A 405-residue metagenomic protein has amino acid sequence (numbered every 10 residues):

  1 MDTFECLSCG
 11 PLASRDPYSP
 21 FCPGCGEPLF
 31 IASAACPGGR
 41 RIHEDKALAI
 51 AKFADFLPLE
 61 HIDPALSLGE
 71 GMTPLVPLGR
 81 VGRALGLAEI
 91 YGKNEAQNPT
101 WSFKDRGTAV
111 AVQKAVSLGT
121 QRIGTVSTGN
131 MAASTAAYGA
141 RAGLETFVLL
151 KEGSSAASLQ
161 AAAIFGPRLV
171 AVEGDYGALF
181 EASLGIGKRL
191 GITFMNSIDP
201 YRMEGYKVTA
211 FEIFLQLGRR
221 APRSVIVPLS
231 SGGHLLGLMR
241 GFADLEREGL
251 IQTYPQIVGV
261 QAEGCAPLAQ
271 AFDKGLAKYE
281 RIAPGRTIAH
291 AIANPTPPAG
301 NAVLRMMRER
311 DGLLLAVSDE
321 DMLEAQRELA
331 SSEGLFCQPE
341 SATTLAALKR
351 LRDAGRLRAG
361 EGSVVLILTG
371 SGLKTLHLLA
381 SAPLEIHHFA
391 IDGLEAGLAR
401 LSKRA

Functional and structural regions predicted by a protein language model:
M1-A405: PLP-dependent amino-acid enzyme catalytic core
